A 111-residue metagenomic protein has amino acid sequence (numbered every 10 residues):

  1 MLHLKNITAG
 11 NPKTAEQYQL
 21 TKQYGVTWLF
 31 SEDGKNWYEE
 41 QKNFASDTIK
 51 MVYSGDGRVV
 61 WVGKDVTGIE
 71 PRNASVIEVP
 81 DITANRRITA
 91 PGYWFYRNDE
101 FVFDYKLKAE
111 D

Functional and structural regions predicted by a protein language model:
M1-D111: Interaction-interface detector
